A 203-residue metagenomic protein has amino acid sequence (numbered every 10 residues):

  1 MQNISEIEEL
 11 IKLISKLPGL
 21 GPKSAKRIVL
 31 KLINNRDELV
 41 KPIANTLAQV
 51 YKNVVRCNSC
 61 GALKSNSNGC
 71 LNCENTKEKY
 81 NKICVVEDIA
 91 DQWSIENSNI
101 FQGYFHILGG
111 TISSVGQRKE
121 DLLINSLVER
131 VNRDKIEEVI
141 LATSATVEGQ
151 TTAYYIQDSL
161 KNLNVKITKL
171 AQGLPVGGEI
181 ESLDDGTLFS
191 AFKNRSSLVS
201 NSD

Functional and structural regions predicted by a protein language model:
Q2-I7, K16, K26-Q92: Cys/His-rich Zn2+-binding cysteine-cluster or related metal-binding knuckle/ribbon modules and their
S24, R36, V128-D203: Long C-terminal interaction/binding lobes of large macromolecular proteins
A25, N75-T143: Extended interfacial segments that mediate partner engagement and assembly in macromolecular machines
L39, A44-L47, N58, L71-N72 (+6 more regions): Core recognition of P-loop NTPase motor domains used across DNA-transaction enzymes
